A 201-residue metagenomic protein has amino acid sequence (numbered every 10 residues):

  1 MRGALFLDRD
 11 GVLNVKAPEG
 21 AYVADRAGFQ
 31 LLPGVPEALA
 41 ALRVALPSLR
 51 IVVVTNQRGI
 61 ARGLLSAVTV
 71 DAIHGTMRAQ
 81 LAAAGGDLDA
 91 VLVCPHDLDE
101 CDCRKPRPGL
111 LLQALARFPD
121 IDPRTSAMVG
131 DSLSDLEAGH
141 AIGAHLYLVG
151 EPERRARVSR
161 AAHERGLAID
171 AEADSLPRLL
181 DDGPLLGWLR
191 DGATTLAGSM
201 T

Functional and structural regions predicted by a protein language model:
M1-I51: Active-site neighborhood of HAD-like aspartate-dependent phosphohydrolases
M1-R9, A17, D181-T201: Non-catalytic pre-domain segments flanking phosphatase-related domains
R26-L31, L65-I73, K105-P106: Alpha-helix N-cap and loop-to-helix initiation/capping positions
V35, L39-H74, D87-E100, G139: Substrate-recognition element of Asp-dependent hydrolases with the DxDx(T/V) motif
L49, G86-D89, I121-R124, A144: A structural micro-motif
H74-V93, S159-G187: Structural recognition of alpha->loop->beta junctions
P106-G139: Conserved Lys-Pro-Asp/Glu-containing loop-to-beta segment of HAD-superfamily phosphomonoesterases, centered on
M128-A171: Acidic, Mg2+-coordinating phosphoryl-transfer loop and its flanking beta/alpha structural elements, shared across
